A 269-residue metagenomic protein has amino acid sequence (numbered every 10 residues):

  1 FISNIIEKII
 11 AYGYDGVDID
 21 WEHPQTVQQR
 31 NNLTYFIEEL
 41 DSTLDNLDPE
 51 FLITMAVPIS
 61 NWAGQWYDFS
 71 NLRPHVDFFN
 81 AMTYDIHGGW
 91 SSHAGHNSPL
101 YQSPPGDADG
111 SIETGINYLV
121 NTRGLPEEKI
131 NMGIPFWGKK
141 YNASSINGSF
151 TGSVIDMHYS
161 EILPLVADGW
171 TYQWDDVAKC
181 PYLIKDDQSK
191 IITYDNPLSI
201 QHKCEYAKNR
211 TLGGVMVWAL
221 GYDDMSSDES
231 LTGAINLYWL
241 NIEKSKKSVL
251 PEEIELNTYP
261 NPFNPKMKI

Functional and structural regions predicted by a protein language model:
F1-A11, N61-N71, D195-K208: Short, acidic/polar
I2-I9, T34-D41, F69, I112-N117 (+2 more regions): Generic structural signal for well-ordered alpha-helices, preferentially at hydrophobic/aromatic core positions
N4-N31, D85: Active-site groove signature of glycoside hydrolases
I19, F79, M132, A207 (+1 more regions): Conserved, mostly hydrophobic/aromatic
H23-L165: Substrate-binding surface in catalytic domains of secreted glycosidases
H87, K129-Y206, G233-W239: Glycan-binding loop/region signatures in secreted carbohydrate-active enzymes
N209-K247: A recurrent domain-boundary module in secreted/ectodomain proteins
S245-Y259, F263-I269: Glycine-centered coil/turn sites that cap beta-strands in beta-rich domains
